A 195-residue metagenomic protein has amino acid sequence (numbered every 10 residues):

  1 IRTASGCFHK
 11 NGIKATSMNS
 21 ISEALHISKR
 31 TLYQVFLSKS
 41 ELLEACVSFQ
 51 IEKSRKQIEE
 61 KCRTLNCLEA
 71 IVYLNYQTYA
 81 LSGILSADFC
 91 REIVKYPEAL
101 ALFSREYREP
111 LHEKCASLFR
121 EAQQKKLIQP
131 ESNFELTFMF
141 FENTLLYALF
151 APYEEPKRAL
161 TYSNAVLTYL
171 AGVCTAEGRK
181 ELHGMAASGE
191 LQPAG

Functional and structural regions predicted by a protein language model:
I1, L43, V47, I51 (+1 more regions): Amphipathic, non-transmembrane alpha-helical scaffold segments
T3, C7-E41, A45: Helix-turn-helix
T3-K10, K53, Q57-K61, F140-A151: Solvent-exposed, amphipathic alpha-helical segments
A45, K56-L85, F138: Hydrophobic alpha-helical connector segments
C46, Q50, S54, I58 (+7 more regions): Hydrophobic recognition helices of helix-based DNA-binding modules
E69, E106-Y107, R120, Q124-M139 (+2 more regions): All-alpha amphipathic helical-bundle segments outside canonical DNA-binding/catalytic cores that form hydrophobic
A80-L127: Short secondary-structure transition hinges
S117-E121, K125, E155-G195: C-terminal peripheral helix-coil segments that are non-catalytic and often amphipathic
